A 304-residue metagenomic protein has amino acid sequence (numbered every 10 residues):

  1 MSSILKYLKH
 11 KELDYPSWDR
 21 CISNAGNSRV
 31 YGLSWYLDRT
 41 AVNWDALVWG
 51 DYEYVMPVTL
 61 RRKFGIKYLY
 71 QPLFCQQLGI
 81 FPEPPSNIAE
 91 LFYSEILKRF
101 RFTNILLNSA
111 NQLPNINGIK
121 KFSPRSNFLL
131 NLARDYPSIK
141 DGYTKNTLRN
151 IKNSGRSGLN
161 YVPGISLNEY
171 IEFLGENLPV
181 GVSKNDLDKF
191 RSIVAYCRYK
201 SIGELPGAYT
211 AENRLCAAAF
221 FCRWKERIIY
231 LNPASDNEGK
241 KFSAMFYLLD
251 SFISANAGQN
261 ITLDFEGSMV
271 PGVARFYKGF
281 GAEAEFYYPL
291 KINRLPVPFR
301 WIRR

Functional and structural regions predicted by a protein language model:
S2-D51, V58-G65, N108-K240: A conserved beta-strand-loop-helix scaffold within acyl/acetyltransferase catalytic domains
V42-W44, F100-F102, G258-T262: Short, high-confidence coil segments that cap the C-terminus of an alpha-helix and link into the following beta-strand
Y52, F74, R99, K121-P124 (+1 more regions): A short, structural micro-pattern
Q71-Q112: A gly/proline- and charged-residue-enriched helix-loop-helix capping module
Q76-L78, S126, S157, I261: Short amphipathic alpha-helical segments
E90-S94, I202-W301: Aromatic (often tryptophan-rich) hydrophobic motifs at membrane interfaces
T103-N104, V162, D264, E285: A local structural micro-motif
G142-K145, F299-R304: Short, surface-exposed amphipathic charged segments that create phosphate/polyanion-binding patches used for binding
